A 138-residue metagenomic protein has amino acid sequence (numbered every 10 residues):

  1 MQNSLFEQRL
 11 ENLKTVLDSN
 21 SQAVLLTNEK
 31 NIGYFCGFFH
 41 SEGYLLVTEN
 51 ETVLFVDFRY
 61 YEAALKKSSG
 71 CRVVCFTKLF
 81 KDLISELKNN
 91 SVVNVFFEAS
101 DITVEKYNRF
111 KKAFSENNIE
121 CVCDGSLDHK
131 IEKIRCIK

Functional and structural regions predicted by a protein language model:
Q2-E86: N-terminal accessory/capping or targeting/presequence segment of soluble
S4-L5, L10, K81-K138: Flexible, acidic/His-enriched mid-domain "rim/lid" segments that flank
